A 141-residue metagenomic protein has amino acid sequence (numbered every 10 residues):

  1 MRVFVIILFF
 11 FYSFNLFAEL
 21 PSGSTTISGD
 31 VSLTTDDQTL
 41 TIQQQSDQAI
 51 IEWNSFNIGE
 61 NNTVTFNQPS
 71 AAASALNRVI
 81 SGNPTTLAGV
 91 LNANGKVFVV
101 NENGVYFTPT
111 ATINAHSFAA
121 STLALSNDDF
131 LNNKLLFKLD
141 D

Functional and structural regions predicted by a protein language model:
M1-V5: Positively charged n-region of N-terminal signal peptides that target proteins for export
F17-D141: Solvent-exposed adhesion/ligand-recognition segments of exported proteins
